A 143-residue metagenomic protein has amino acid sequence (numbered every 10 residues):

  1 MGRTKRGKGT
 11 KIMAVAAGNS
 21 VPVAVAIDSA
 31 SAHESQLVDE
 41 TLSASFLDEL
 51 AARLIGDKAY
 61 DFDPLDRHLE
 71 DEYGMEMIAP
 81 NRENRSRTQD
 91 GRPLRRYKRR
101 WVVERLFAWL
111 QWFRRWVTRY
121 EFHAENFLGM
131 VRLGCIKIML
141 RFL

Functional and structural regions predicted by a protein language model:
M1-R82, G134: Polybasic low-complexity intrinsically disordered regions
R3-K5, A52, R87, E125 (+1 more regions): Compositionally biased, low-complexity repeat tracts
K8-G9, R85, M130, R141: Intrinsically disordered and other compositionally biased segments
E49, Q89, R115: Residue-level signal for pocket-adjacent positions within structured domains
A59-D61, E83-S86, A108, R114-R115: Short Gly/Pro-enriched loop/turn and capping motifs at secondary-structure junctions
R67, E72-G74, P93-L143: Basic, amphipathic alpha-helical segments enriched in Lys/Arg and hydrophobic/aromatic residues
S86-R92: Short, charged, surface-exposed secondary-structure boundary motifs
